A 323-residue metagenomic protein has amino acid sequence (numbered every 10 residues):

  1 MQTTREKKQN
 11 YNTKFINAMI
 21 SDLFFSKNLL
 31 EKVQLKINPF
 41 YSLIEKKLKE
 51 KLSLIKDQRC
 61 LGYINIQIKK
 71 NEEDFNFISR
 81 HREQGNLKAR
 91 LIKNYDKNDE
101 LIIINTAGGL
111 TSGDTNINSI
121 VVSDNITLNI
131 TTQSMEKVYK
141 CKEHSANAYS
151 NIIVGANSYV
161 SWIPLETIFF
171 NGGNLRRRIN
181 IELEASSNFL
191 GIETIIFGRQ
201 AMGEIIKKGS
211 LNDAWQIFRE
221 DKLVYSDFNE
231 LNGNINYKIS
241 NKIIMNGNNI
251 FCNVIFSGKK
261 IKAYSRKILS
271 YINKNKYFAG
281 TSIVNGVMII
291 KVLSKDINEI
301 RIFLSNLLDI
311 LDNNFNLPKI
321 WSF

Functional and structural regions predicted by a protein language model:
Q2-A156, V160-E166, N171, D309: N-terminal, charged/glycine-rich beta-strand/loop interface patches
I20-D22, K27-Q34, N38, I195 (+1 more regions): A structural signal for small-residue-enriched, beta-sheet-centric alpha/beta enzyme cores and oligomeric scaffold folds
S53, D57, L61, Q67-Q84 (+7 more regions): N-terminal intrinsically disordered, cationic/polar leader segments that include organellar targeting peptides
N76, I130, K140, G172 (+4 more regions): Short acidic, gly/pro-rich beta-turn/loop elements at beta-sheet edges and active-site/ligand-binding grooves
E100, T127-N129, Y159-V160, N188-L190 (+2 more regions): Structural motif
